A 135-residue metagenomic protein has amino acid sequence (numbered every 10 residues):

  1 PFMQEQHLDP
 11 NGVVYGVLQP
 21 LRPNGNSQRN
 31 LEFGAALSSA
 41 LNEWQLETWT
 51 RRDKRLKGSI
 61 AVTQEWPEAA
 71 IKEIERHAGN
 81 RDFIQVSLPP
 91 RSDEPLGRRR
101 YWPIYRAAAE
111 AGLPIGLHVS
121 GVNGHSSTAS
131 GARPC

Functional and structural regions predicted by a protein language model:
P1-C135: Helix-coil boundary/capping segments in enzymes
